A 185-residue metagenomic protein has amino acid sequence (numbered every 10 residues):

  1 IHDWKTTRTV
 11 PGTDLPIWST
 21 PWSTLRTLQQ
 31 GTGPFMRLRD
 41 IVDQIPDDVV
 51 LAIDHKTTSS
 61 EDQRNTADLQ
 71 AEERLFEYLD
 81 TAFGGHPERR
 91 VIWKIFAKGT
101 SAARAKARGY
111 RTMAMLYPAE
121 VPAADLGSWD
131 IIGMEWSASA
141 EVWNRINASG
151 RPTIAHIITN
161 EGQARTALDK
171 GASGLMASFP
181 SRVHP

Functional and structural regions predicted by a protein language model:
I1-V50, H55-T58, D62-N65: An active-site metal/cofactor-coordinating segment within enzyme catalytic domains
D3, R111-M113: Boundary/entry segment of secreted carbohydrate-active catalytic domains
W4-T7, V49, K56-E61, A97-T100 (+4 more regions): Solvent-exposed loop/turn segments at secondary-structure junctions within structured extracellular/periplasmic domains
P34, L38, E72-L75, N160: Aromatic/hydrophobic pocket-lining residues that form the small-molecule binding cavity in soluble enzyme cores
D40-L51, F76-E88, A102-G109, V121-W129 (+2 more regions): Acidic (Asp/Glu)-rich catalytic clusters
A52, I92-K94, M113, I154: Structural detector of well-ordered beta-strand residues that form the stable sheet scaffold of enzyme domains
N65-F76, D125, I131-W136: Alpha-helical scaffold elements lining the catalytic groove of polysaccharide deacetylases
M113-P185: C-terminal active-site rim and adjoining tail of enzyme catalytic domains
